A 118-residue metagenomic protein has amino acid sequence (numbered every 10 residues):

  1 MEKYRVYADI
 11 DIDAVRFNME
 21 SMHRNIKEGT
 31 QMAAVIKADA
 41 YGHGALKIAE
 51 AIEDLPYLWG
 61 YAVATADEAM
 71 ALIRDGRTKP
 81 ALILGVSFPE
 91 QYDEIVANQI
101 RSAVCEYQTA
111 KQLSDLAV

Functional and structural regions predicted by a protein language model:
E2-I10, A14-F17, T30-V118: Active-site-proximal beta-alpha core segment in soluble small-molecule metabolic enzymes
M19-G29: Glycine-rich phosphate/diphosphate-binding loops that line cofactor/substrate pockets in enzymes
